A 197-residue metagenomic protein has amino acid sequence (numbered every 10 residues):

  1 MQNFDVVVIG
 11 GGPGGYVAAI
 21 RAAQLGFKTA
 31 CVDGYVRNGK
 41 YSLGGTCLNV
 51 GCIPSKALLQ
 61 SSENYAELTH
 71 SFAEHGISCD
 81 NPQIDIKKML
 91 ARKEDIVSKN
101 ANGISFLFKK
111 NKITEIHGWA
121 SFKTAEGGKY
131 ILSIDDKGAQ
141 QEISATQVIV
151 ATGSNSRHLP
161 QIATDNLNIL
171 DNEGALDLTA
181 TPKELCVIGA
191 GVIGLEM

Functional and structural regions predicted by a protein language model:
M1-G14, T181-G191: Beta1/beta-strand and adjacent pyrophosphate-binding region of the FAD-binding site in flavoprotein oxidoreductases
Q2-N3, I20-F27, C31-T181: Glycine-rich flavin
V6-C31, G194-M197: N-terminal Rossmann-like FAD-binding beta1-loop-alpha1 element of flavoenzymes
